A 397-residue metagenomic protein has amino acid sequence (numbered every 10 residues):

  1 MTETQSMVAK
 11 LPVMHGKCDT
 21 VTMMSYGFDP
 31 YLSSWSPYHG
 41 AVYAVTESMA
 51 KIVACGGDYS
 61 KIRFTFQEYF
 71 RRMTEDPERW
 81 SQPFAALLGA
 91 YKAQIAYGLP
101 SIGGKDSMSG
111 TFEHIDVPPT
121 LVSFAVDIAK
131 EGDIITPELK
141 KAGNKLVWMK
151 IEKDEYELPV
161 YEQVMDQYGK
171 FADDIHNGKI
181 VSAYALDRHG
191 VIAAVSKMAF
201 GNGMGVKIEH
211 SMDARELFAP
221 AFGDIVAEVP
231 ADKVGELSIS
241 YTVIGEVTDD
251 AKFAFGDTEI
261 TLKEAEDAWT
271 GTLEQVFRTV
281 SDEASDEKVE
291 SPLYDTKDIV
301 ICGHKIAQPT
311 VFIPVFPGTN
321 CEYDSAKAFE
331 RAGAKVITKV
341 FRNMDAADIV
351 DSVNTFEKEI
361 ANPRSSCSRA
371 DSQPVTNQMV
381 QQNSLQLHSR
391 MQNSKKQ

Functional and structural regions predicted by a protein language model:
M1-T20, S25-S33, E78-A85, P100-A221 (+3 more regions): Intein/HINT protein-splicing elements and their conserved insertion hotspots or analogous self-processing inserts
H15-S25, G57-F64, N144-L146, A361-S368: Short coil-to-beta-strand
Y31-E47, D348-D351, H388-Q392: Glycine-rich anion/phosphate-binding loops
S34-D106, G110: A glycine-rich phosphate/pyrophosphate-binding beta-strand-loop-alpha-helix module
A227: Catalytic core of tubulin tyrosine ligase-like
N320-E322: Short N-terminal binding/cap micro-motifs at the start of the first secondary-structure element
K327-Q397: Flexible gly/pro-rich beta->alpha loop and the following alpha-helix that scaffold active-site loops
